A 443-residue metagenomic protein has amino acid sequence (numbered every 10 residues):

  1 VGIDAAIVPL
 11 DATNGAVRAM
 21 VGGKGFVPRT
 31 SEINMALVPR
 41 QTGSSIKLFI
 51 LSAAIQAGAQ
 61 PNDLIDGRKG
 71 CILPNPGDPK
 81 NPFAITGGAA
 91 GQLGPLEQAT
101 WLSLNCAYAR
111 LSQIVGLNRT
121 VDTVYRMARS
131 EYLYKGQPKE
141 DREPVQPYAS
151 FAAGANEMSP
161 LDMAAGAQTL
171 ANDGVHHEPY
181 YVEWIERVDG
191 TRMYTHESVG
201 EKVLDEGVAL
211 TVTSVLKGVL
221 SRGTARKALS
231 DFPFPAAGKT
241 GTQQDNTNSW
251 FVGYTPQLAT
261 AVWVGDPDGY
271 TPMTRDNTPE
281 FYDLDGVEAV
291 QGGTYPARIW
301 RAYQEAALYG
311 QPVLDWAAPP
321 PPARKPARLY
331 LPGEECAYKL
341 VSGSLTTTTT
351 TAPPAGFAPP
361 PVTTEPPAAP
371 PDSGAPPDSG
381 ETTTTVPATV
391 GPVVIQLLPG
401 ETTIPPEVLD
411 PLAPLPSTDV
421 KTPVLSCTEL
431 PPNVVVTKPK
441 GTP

Functional and structural regions predicted by a protein language model:
V1-D11, A19-G22, F26-Q41, I46 (+4 more regions): A penicillin-recognizing enzyme superfamily signal
T13, A59-T120, Y148, H176 (+1 more regions): Conserved catalytic neighborhood of penicillin-recognizing serine enzymes
E32-P76, R222: Active-site rim segments in enzyme catalytic domains, especially the processed small/beta chain of N-terminal
L51-A59, G70, W101-N105, Q113-L117 (+5 more regions): Sec-exported extracytoplasmic/periplasmic mature domains
P74-A89, Y132-P144, T271-Q291, A318-P322 (+5 more regions): Surface-exposed intrinsically disordered loops and tails
D78-I85, G116-A165, Y181: Mid-domain, small-residue-enriched loop/turn segments at the edges of structured enzyme/sensor domains
E334, P423-S426: Extracellular secreted precursors and ectodomains with disulfide-bonded cysteine-rich loops/domains
T346-G374, D378-V390, V394, T402-T403: Extracellular mucin-like PTS domains
